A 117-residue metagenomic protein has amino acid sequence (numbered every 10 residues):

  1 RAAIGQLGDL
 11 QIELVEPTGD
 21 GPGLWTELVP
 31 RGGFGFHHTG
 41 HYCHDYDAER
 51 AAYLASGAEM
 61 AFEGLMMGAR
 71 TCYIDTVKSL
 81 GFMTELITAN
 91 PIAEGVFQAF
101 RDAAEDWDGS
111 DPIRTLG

Functional and structural regions predicted by a protein language model:
R1-E59, D75-G117: Glyoxalase I/VOC metalloenzyme domain signal
F62-L65: Short beta-strand
M67-R70: Short acidic/glycine-enriched loop/turn segments that link adjacent beta-strands
